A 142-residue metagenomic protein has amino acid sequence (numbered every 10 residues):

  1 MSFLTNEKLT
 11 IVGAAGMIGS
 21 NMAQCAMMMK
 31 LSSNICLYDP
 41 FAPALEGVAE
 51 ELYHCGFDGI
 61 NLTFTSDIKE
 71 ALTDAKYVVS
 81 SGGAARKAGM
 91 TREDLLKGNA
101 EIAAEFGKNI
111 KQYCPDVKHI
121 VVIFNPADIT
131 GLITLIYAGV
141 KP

Functional and structural regions predicted by a protein language model:
N6, L31-A75, A84: Conserved N-terminal Rossmann-fold NAD(P) cofactor-binding segment
A15: Conserved glycine-rich cofactor-binding loop
G19-S20: N-terminal Rossmann-fold NAD(P) dinucleotide-binding loop
A23-Q24, G107: Generic hydrophobic/aromatic pocket-lining and core-packing "Φ" positions
M28-N34, G139-P142: Conserved S-adenosyl-L-methionine
V79-S80, V122: Redox-cofactor binding/interface segments in oxidoreductases and associated redox assembly factors
G83-R86, P126-A127: Short glycine-rich anion-binding loops that position phosphate/pyrophosphate groups of nucleotides and phosphorylated
T91-P142: Rossmann-like NAD(P)(H) cofactor-binding subdomain of soluble oxidoreductases
